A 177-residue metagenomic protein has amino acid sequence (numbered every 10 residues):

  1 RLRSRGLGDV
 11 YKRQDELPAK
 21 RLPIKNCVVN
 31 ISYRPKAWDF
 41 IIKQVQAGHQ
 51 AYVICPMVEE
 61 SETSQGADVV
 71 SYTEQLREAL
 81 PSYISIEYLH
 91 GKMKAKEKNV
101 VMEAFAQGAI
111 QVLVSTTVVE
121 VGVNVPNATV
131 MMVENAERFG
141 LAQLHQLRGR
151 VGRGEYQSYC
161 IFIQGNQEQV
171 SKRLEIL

Functional and structural regions predicted by a protein language model:
R1-E175: Inter-lobe coupling/hinge segments of SF2-like helicase ATPases
